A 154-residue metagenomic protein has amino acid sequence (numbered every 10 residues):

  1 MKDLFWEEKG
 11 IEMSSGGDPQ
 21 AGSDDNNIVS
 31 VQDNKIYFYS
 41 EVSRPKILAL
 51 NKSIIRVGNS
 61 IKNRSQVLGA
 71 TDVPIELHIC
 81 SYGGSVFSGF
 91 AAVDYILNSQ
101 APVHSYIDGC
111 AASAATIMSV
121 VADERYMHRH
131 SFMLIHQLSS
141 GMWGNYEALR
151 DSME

Functional and structural regions predicted by a protein language model:
M1-C110, A114-E154: Terminal-region recognition feature
